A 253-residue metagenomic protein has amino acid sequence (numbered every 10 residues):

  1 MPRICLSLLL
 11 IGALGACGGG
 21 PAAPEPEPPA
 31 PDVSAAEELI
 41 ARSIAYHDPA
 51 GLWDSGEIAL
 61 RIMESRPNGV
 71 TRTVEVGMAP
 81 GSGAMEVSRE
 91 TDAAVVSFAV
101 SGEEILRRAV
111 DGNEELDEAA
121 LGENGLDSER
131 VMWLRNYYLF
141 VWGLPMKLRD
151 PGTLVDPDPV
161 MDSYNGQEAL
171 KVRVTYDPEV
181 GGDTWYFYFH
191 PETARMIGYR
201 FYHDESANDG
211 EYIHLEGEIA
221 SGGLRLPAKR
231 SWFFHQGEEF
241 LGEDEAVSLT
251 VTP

Functional and structural regions predicted by a protein language model:
M1-L6: Bacterial N-terminal signal peptides that target proteins for export
A13-A16: C-terminal motif of bacterial Sec signal peptides marking the signal peptidase cleavage site
G18-P21: Bacterial signal peptide processing site
A23-R42: N-terminal low-complexity, Pro/Thr/Ser-rich intrinsically disordered segments that act as propeptides or flexible
P31, A41-E114, G152-V160: N-terminal mature ectodomain segment of secretory-pathway/periplasmic proteins
R66-T73, T91-F98, N113-D117, E179-T184 (+2 more regions): Short, surface-exposed beta-strand/loop "edge" segments at domain boundaries and coil↔beta transitions
R107-D183, E205-D209: Flexible, processing/modification-adjacent segments and terminal tails in exported/periplasmic/extracellular proteins
S163-P253: Gly/Pro-enriched, hydrophobic low-complexity segments that function as extracytoplasmic propeptides/linkers
